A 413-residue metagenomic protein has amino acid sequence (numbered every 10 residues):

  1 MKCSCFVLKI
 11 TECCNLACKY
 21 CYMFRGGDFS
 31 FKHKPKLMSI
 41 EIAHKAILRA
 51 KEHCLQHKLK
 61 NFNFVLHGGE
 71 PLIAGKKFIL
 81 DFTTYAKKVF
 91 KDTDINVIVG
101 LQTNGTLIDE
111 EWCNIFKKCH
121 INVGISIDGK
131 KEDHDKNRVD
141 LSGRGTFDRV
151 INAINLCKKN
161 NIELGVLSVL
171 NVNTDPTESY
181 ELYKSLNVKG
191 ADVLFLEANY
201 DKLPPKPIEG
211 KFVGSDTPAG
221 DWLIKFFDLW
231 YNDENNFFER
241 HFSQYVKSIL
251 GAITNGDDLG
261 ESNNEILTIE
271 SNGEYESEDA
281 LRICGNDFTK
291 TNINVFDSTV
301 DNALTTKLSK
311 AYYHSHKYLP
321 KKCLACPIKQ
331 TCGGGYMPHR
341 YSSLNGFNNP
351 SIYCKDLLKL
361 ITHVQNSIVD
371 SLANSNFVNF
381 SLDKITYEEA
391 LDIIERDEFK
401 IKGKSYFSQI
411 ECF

Functional and structural regions predicted by a protein language model:
K2-E41: Canonical Radical SAM [4Fe-4S] cluster-binding loop centered on the CxxxCxxC motif and its immediate flanking residues
K19, G26, T331, K359-T362: Short functional micro-motifs and their immediate structural scaffolds
K34-I42, H339-Y353, V369-N376: Short cysteine/histidine-rich metal-coordination sites, predominantly Zn2+-binding motifs
A43, I47-V65, A74-F212: Radical SAM/AdoMet-radical enzyme domain recognition
K45-H67, S351-D392: Short Fe-S-cluster ligation motifs
K136-D148, N155-Y275, A280-N292: Radical SAM enzyme [4Fe-4S]-AdoMet core and its adjacent flexible, acidic and glycine-rich loops/tails across
H241-K355, K359: Accessory C-terminal segments flanking Radical SAM cores
N379-F413: Intrinsic low-complexity, glycine/proline- and repeat-rich, mixed-charge intrinsically disordered regions appended
